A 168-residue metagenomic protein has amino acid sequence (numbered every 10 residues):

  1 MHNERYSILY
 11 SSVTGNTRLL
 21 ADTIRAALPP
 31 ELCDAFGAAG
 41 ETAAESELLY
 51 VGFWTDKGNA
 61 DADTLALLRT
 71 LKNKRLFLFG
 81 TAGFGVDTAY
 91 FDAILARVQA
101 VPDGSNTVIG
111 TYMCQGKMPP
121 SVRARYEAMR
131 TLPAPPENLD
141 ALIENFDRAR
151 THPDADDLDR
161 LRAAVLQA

Functional and structural regions predicted by a protein language model:
H2-A27: N-terminal beta1-alpha1 ligand-phosphate binding loop
N3-E4, A27-E31, L48-V51, D56-A168: FMN-binding flavodoxin-like domain, especially the glycine-rich phosphate-binding loop
L28-T42: A short, well-structured beta->alpha microelement
A44-S46: Alpha-helix C-terminal capping/helix-to-coil transition sites in glycosyltransferase folds
